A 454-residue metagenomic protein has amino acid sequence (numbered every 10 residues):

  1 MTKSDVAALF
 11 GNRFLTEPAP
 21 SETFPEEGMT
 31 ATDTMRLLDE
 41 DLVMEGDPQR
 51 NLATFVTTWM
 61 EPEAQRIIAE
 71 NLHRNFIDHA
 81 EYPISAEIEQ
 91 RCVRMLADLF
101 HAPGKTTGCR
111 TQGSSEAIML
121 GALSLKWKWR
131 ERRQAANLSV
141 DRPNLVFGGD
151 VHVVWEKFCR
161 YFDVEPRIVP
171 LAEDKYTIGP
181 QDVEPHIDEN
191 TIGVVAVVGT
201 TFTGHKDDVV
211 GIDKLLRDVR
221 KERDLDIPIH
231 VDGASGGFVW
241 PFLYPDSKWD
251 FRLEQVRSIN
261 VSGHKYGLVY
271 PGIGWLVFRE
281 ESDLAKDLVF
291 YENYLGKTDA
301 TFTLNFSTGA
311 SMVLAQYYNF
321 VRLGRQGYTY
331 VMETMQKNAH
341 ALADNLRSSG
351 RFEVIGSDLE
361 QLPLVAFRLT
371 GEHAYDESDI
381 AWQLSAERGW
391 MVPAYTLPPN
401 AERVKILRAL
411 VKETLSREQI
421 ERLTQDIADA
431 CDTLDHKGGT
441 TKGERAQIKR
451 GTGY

Functional and structural regions predicted by a protein language model:
M1-K105, V392, D426-I427, T452-Y454: N-terminal entrance/gating region of PLP-dependent enzymes' catalytic architecture
K3-A7, Q112-D287, L295: Conserved PLP-enzyme active-site core in the AAT-like
A19-P20, H73-A80, A102-C109, V140-R142 (+6 more regions): Glycine- and acidic
D41, R91-M95, L99, S124 (+16 more regions): Generic, well-ordered alpha-helical scaffold segments in large soluble proteins
E89-L96, V151-W155, G179-I187, N305 (+3 more regions): Structured alpha-helical segments in the cores of large, soluble enzyme domains
L171, L288-F306, F320-Y454: Conserved C-terminal alpha-helix-loop-beta "cap" of PLP-dependent enzymes that closes/shapes the active-site mouth
D232, I259, Q316, M335 (+1 more regions): Hydrophobic, well-ordered secondary-structure elements that form the walls of internal hydrophobic environments
V269, F302-Y318: PLP-dependent aminotransferase class I/II
